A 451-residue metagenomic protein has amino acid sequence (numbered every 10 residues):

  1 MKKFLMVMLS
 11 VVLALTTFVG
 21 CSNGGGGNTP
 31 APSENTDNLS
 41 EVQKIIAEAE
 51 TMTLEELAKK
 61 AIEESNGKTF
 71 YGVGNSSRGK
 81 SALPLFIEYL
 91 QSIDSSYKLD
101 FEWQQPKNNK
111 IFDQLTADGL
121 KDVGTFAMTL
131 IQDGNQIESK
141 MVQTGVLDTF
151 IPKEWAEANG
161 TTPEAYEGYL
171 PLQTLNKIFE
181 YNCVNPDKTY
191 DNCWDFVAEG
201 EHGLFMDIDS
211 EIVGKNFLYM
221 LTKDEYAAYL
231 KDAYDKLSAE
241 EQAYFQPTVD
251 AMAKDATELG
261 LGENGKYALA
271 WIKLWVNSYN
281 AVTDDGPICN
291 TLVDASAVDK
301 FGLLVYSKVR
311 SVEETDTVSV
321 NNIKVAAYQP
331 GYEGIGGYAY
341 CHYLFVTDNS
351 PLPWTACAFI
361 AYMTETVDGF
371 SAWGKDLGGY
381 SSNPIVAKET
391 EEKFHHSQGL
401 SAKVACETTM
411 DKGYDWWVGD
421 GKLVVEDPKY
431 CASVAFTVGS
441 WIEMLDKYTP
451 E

Functional and structural regions predicted by a protein language model:
M1-F4: Positively charged n-region of N-terminal signal peptides that target proteins for export
L13-T17: Hydrophobic core
F18-A31: Bacterial lipoprotein signal-peptidase II cleavage site
P32, Q43-L54, E64-P84, H342: Extracytoplasmic "Venus flytrap"
E41-E50, E55, C406-E451: Conserved C-terminal helix/tail region of periplasmic/extracytoplasmic solute-binding proteins
K68-E88, F101-Q114, G124-P287, E313: Extracytoplasmic ligand-binding site segments that recognize negatively charged/polar headgroups
Y267, N277-N349: Extracytoplasmic/periplasmic substrate-binding proteins
H342-G419: Mature extracytoplasmic/periplasmic domains
